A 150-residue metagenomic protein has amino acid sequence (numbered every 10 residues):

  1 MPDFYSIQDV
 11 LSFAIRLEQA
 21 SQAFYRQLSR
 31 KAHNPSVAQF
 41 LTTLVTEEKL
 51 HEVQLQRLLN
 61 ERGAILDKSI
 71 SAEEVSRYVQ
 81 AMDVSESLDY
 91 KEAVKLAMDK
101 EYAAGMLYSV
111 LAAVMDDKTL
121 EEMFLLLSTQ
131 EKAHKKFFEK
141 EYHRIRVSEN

Functional and structural regions predicted by a protein language model:
M1-N150: Non-heme di-metal
